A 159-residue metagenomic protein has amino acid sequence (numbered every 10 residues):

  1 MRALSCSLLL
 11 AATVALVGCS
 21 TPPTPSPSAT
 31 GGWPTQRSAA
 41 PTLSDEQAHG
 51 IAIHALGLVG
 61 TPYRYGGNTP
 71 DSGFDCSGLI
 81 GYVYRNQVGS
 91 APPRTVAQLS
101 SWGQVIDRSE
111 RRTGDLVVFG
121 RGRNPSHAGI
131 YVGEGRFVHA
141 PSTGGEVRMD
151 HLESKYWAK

Functional and structural regions predicted by a protein language model:
M1-L9: Bacterial N-terminal signal peptides that target proteins for export
V14-G18: C-terminal motif of bacterial Sec signal peptides marking the signal peptidase cleavage site
S20-P23: Bacterial signal peptide processing site
P25-S72: Post-signal-peptide N-terminal segment of Sec-exported extracytoplasmic proteins
P27-S28, S90-S154: ...with weaker cross-activation on analogous glycine-rich loops/strands in unrelated enzymes
A39-P41, T61-T113: Catalytic cysteine-centered active-site loop
K155-K159: Glycine- and charge-enriched low-complexity intrinsically disordered segments
